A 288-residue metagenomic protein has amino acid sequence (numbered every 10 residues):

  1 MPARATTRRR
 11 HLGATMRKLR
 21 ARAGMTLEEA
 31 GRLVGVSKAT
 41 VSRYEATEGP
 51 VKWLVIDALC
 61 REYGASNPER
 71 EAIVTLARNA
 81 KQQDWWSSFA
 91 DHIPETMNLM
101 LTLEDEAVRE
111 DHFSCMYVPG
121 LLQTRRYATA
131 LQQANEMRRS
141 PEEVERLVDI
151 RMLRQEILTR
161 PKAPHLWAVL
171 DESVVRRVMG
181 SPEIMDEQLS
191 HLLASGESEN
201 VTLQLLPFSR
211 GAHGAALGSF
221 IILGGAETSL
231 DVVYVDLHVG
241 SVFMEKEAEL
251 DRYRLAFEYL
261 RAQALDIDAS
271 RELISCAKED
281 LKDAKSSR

Functional and structural regions predicted by a protein language model:
M1-A14, K18, R22, E28-R32 (+4 more regions): Interdomain hinge/linker segments and adjacent boundary elements that couple functional modules
M25, V36, V201: Short glycine/serine/threonine/alanine-rich loop segments
E28, K38-A39: Key DNA-contact positions within bacterial/archaeal DNA-binding proteins
G35, K52-I56, V232-D236: Short acidic (Asp/Glu) and glycine-rich catalytic loops that position anionic groups and cofactors
S42: Recognition helix of helix-turn-helix DNA-binding domains
V169, M179-R288: C-terminal regulatory/effector modules of DNA-binding transcriptional regulators
